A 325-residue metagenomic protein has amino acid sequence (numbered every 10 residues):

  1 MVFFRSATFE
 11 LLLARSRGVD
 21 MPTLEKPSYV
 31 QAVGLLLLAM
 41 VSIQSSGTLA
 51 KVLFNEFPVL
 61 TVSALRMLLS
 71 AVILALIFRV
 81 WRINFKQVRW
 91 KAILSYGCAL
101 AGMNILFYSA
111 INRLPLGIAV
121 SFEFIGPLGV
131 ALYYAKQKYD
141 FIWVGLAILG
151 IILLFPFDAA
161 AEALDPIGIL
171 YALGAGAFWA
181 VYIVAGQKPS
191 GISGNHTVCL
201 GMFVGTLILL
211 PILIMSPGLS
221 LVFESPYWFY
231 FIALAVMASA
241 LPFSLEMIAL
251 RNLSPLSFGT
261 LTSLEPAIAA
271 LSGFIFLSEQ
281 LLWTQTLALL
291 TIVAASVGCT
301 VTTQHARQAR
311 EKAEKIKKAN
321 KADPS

Functional and structural regions predicted by a protein language model:
M1-T61, S95-C98, G102-L106, L149 (+3 more regions): Glycine-/small-residue-enriched transmembrane alpha-helix faces in small-molecule transporters and effluxers
P22-E25, M67, Y227, S263-S325: C-terminal-most transmembrane helix of multi-pass membrane proteins
V30-L35, T61-L76, D140-L146, I167-Y171 (+1 more regions): Hydrophobic alpha-helical transmembrane segments of multi-pass integral membrane proteins, especially transporters
L37-S45, L49, I77, L94-S109 (+5 more regions): Hydrophobic alpha-helical transmembrane segments of multi-pass membrane transport proteins, especially secondary
L38, L65, Y96, F122 (+4 more regions): Hydrophobic core positions of alpha-helical segments in small-molecule transporters and transporter systems
P58-V59, P115, S193-G194, S254-P255 (+1 more regions): A helix-boundary/kink motif common to multi-pass secondary transporters, especially Major Facilitator Superfamily
T61-A64, L68, Y108-K138, A175 (+1 more regions): Specific alpha-helical transmembrane segments that line the substrate/conduction pathway and gating interfaces
L74, C98, I125, Y139-D158 (+2 more regions): Hydrophobic transmembrane alpha-helices of multi-pass small-molecule transport proteins
